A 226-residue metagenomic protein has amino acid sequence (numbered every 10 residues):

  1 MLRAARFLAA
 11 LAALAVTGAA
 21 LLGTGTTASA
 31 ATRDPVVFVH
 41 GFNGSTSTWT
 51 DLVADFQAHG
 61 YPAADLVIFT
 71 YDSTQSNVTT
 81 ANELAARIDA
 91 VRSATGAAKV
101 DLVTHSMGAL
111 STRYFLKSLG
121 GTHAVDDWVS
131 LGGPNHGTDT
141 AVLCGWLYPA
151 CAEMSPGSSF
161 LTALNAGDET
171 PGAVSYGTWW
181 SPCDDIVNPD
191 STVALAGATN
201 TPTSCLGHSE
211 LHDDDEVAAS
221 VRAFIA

Functional and structural regions predicted by a protein language model:
M1-R6: Positively charged n-region of N-terminal signal peptides that target proteins for export
F7-L11, A15-D34: C-terminal region of N-terminal signal peptides and the immediate post-cleavage residues of exported proteins
A31-H40, G60-A63, I68, T74-G167 (+1 more regions): Serine-dependent carboxylesterase/thioesterase catalytic core of lipase-like alpha/beta-hydrolase/SGNH enzymes
G44-L52: The serine-hydrolase catalytic nucleophile loop
W49-T50, V78-A81, P189-D190, D214-D215: Conserved strand-to-helix beginnings and helix N-cap segments that scaffold or border functional pockets
L52-Y61: A short, Lys/Arg-enriched amphipathic alpha-helix followed by its capping loop at the start of a domain
E169-A226: C-terminal catalytic-base region of ester-bond hydrolases, centering on the histidine of the charge-relay
